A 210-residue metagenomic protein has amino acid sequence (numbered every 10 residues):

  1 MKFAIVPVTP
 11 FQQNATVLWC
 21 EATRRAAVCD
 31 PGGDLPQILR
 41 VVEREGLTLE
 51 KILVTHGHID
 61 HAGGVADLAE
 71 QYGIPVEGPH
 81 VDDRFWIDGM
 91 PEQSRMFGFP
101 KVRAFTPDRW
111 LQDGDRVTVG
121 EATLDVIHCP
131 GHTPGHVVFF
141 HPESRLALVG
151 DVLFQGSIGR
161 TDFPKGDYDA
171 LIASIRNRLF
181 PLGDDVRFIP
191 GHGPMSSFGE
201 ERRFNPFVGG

Functional and structural regions predicted by a protein language model:
M1-E45, V138-G150: Conserved beta-strand hairpin/beta-sheet module of binuclear metal-dependent hydrolase folds, prominently
F3-P7, V28-C29, I52-T55, D125-H128 (+1 more regions): Short, flexible loop segments at the rims of nucleotide/cofactor-binding pockets, characterized by
V6-V8, P100, P107-D108, H128-P130: Short Gly/Pro-enriched turn/cap motifs at secondary-structure boundaries
T23, G33, I59, D83 (+4 more regions): Short, glycine/acidic-enriched loop or turn micro-motifs at the edges of active sites
V28-C29, E50-G57, V76-H80, H128-G131 (+2 more regions): Active-site neighborhood of phospho(di)ester-bond hydrolases with catalytic His/Asp-centered motifs
G33-T118, R203-F207: Active-site HxH/HxHxD metal-binding segment of metal-dependent hydrolases
E92-Q93, R116, A122-G210: Metallo-beta-lactamase
